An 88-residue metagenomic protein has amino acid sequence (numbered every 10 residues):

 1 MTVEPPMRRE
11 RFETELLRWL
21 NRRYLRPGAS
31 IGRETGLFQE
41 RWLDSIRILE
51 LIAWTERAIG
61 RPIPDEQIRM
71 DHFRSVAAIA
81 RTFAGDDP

Functional and structural regions predicted by a protein language model:
T2-A29, R81-P88: Thiotemplate assembly-line natural product biosynthesis machinery
F12, R33, H72-S75: Short, conserved alpha-helical segments within structured domains
N21-W42, G60-R69: Phosphopantetheine carrier-protein modules
E40, I79-R81: Acidic pyrophosphate-coordinating catalytic loop
R47: Two-component histidine kinase catalytic core, primarily the HATPase_c
E66-A78: AMP-binding/adenylate-forming catalytic domain of the ANL superfamily
